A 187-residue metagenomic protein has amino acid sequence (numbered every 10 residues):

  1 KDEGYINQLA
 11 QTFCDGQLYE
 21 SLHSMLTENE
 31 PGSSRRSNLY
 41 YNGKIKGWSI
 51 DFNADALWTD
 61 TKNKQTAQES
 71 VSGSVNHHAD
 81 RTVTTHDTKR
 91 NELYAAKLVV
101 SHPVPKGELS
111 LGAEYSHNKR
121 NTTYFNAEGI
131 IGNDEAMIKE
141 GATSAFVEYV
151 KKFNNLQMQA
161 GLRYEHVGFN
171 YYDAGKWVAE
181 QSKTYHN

Functional and structural regions predicted by a protein language model:
K1-N187: Primarily recognizes Gram-negative and organellar outer-membrane beta-barrels
